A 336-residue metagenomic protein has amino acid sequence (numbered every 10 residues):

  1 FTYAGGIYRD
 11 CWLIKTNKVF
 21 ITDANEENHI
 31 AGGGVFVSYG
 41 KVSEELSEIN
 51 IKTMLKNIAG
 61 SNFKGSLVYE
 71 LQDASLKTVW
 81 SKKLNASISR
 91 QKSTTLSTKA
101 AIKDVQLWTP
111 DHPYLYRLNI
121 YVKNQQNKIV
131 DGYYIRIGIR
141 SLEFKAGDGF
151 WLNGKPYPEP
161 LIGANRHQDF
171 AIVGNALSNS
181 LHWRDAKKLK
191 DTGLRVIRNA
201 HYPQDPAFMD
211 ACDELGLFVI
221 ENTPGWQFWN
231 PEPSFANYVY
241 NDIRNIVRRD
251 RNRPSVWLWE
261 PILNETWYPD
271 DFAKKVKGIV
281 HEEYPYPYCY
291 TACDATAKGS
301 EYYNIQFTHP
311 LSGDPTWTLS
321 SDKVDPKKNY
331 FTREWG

Functional and structural regions predicted by a protein language model:
F1-A200, A211, G216, D242 (+2 more regions): Secreted/periplasmic carbohydrate-active enzymes, especially glycoside hydrolases
W183-K188, V196-G336: Substrate-binding/catalytic cleft of secreted carbohydrate-active enzymes, primarily glycoside hydrolases
